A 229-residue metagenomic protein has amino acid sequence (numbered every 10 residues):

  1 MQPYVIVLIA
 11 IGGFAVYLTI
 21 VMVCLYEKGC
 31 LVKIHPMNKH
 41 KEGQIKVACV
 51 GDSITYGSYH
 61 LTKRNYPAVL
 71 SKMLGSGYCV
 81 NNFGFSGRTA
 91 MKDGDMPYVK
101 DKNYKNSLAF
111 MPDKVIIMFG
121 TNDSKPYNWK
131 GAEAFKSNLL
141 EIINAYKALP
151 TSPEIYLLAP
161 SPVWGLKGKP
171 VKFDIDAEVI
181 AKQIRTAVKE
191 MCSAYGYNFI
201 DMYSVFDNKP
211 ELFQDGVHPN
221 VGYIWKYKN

Functional and structural regions predicted by a protein language model:
M1-I11: Feature marks short, highly hydrophobic, charge-poor N-terminal signal-anchor/signal peptide-like helices that anchor
A10-T19: Core hydrophobic alpha-helical transmembrane segments of single-pass membrane proteins
T19-T89, K102-M111: Serine-esterase "nucleophile elbow" of acetyl-processing enzymes
S53-S58, G87-M91, D123-K125, P162-V163 (+1 more regions): Short histidine/acidic/glycine/proline-rich micro-motifs that form metal- and phosphate-coordinating active-site loops
S58-T62, K92-M96, Y127-G131: Short, solvent-exposed loop/turn segments at secondary-structure boundaries
V99-N229: Alpha-helical cap/lid subdomain in secreted, periplasmic, or secretory-pathway luminal O-acyl-processing enzymes
